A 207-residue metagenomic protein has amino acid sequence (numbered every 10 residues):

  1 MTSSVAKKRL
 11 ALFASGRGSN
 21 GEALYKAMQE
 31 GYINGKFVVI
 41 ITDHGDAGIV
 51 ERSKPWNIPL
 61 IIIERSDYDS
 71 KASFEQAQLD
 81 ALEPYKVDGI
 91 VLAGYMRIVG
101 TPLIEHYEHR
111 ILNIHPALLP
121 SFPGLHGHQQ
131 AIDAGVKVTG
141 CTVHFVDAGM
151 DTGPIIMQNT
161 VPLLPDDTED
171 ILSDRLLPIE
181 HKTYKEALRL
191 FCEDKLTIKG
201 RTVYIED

Functional and structural regions predicted by a protein language model:
T2-G48, R52: N-terminal Rossmann-like dinucleotide-binding module
E22, I198-D207: Short, basic/aromatic-enriched C-terminal tail that caps enzymatic domains
A27, D43, G89, A93-T202: Donor/substrate-binding cores of folate-linked one-carbon enzymes
K36-V39, P59-I61, R110: Conserved beta-strand segments of alpha/beta enzyme cores
G48, A77-Q78, V99: Short acidic active-site motifs
W56-N57, Y107: Short, structured coil segments at secondary-structure junctions
I61-S66, I114: Short beta->alpha connector loops at strand-helix junctions that form conserved, small/polar/Pro-enriched
D69-V87: Glycine/small-residue-rich loop that forms an oxyanion/phosphate-binding "nest" at active or ligand-binding sites
